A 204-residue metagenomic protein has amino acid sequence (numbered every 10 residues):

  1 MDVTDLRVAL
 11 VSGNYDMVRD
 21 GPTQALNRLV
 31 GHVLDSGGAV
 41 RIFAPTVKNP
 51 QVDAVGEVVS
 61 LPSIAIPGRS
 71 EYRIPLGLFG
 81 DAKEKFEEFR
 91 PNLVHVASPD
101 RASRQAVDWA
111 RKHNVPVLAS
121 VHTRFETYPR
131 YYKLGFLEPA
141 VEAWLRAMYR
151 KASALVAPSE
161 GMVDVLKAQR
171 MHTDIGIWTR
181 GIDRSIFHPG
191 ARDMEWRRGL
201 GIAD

Functional and structural regions predicted by a protein language model:
M1-P62: N-terminal subdomain of nucleotide-sugar transferases
T46, G161, G181: Carbohydrate-associated surface elements
G56-E84, V96, K133, L137: A short, charged, and often flexible helix/loop element on the N-terminal side of the glycosyltransferase catalytic
V94-V121, E126: An aromatic- and histidine-rich active-site surface loop
P116-L118, T127-A147, A191-R192: Nucleotide-sugar donor phosphate/pyrophosphate-binding loop at the beta->alpha transition of glycosyltransferases
R150-S159, G176: A short beta-strand/loop micro-motif in the catalytic core of glycosyltransferases that engages the nucleotide-sugar
T179-H188: Short beta-strand->alpha-helix junction loop in the catalytic core of nucleotide-activated group-transfer enzymes
H188-I202: A short helix/loop element that forms part of the nucleotide-sugar donor recognition site in Leloir-type
